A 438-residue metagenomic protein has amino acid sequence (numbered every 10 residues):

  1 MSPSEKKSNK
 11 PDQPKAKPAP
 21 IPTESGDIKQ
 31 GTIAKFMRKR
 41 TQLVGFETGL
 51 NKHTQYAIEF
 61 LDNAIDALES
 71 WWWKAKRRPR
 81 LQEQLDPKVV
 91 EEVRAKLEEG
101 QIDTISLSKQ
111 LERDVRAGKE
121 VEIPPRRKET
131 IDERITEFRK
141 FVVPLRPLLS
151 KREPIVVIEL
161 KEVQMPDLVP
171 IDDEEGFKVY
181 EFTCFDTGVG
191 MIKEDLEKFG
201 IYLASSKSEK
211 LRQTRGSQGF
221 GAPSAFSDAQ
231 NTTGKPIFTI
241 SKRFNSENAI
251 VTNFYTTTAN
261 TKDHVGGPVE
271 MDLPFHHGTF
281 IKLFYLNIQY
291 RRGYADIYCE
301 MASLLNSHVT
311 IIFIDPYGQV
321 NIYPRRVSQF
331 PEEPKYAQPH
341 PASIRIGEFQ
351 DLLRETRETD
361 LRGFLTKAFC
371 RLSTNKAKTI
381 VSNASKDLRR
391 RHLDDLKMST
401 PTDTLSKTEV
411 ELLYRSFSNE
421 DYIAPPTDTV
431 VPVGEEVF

Functional and structural regions predicted by a protein language model:
M1-D12: N-terminal acidic, proline/glycine-rich, low-complexity intrinsically disordered segments
P3, P18-E24, M165-T183, V189 (+6 more regions): GHKL-type ATPase core
P3, R94-I131, E137, P268 (+2 more regions): Conserved GHKL (Bergerat-fold) ATPase module
D27-I28: N-terminal amphipathic, basic-rich helices that act as targeting or association modules
R40-L43, F60-A67, Y202-S206, S227-T232 (+5 more regions): Conserved, well-folded catalytic cores of nucleic-acid-processing and energy-transducing macromolecular machines
L43-N51: Activation segment of protein kinase catalytic domains, centered on the conserved DFG
L50-E159, Q164, G221-D228: Conserved ATP-binding N-box helix of the HATPase_c
